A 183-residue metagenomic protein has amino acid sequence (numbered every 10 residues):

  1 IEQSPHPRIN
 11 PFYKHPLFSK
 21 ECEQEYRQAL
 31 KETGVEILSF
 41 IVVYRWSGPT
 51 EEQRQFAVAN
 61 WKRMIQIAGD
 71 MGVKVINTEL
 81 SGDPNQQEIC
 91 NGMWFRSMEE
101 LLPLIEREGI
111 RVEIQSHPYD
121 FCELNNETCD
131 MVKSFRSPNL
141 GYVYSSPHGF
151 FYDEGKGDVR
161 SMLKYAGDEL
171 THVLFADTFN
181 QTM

Functional and structural regions predicted by a protein language model:
I1-R27, K31, L80-Q86: Glycine-rich, proline-tolerant flexible connector loops at the mouths of alpha/beta enzymes
I1-S4, L38, G141-Y142, A166-F179: Non-cysteine beta-strand/loop elements that form the S-adenosyl-L-methionine
S4-P7, E79, P118, P147-F150 (+1 more regions): Broad hydrophobic/π-residue packing in well-ordered secondary structure
H6-P11, Y44-S47, G82-N85, G149 (+1 more regions): A short, flexible beta-alpha/helix-coil linker loop
P11-L17, E52, E88, F121 (+2 more regions): Gly/Pro-rich active-site loop or hairpin
K20-E21, A59, R96, E154-G157: Residue-level recognition of alpha-helix initiation/capping sites
A29-E36, Y44-Y144: Active-site acidic/histidine proton-transfer and metal-coordination neighborhood in alpha/beta enzyme cores
I41: Residues forming the ATP-binding cleft of Hanks-type serine/threonine protein kinase domains
